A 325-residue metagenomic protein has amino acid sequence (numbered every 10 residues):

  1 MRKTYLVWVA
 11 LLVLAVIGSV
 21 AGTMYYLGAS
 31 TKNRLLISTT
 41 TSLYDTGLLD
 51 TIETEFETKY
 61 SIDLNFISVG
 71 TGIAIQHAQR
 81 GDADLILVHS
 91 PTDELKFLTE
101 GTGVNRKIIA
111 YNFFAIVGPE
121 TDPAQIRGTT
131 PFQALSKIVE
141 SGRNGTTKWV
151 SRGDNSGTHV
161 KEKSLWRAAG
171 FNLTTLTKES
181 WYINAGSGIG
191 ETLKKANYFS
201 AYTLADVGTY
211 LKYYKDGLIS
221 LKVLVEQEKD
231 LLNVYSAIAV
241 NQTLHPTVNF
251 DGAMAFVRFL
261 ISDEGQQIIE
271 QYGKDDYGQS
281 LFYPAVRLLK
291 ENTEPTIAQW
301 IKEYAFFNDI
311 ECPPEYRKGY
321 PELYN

Functional and structural regions predicted by a protein language model:
M1-Y5: Positively charged n-region of N-terminal signal peptides that target proteins for export
L6-S61, P91, P119, A124-N325: Exported/periplasmic ABC-transporter solute-binding proteins
G72-T102, L211-Y214: Pocket-flanking alpha-helical
G81-A83, I109, Y198, I219: Structured loop/turn residues at beta-strand edges in well-structured enzyme cores
K96-R106, Y111-N112, L211-E226: Ligand-binding "clamshell"
I116: Serine endopeptidase catalytic core focused on the charge-relay Asp
